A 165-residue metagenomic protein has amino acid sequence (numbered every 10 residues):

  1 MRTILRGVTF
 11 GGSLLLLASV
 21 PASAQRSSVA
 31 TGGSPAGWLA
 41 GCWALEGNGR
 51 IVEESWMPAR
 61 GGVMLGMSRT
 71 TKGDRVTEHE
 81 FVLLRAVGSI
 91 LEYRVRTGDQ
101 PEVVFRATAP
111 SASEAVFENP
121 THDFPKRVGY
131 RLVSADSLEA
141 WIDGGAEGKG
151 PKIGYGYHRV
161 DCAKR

Functional and structural regions predicted by a protein language model:
M1-R6: Positively charged n-region of N-terminal signal peptides that target proteins for export
V8-S19: Bacterial N-terminal signal peptides
V20-A24: Sec/Tat signal peptide C-region and signal peptidase I cleavage site
Q25-R26, E102-A107, A112, S137-E139 (+1 more regions): Edge beta-strand at a domain terminus
R26-A30, L39-A40, L45-T121: Central antiparallel beta-sheet cores of small beta-barrel/beta-sandwich binding domains
E53, R127, G154: Short hydrophobic/aromatic beta-strand element in the GNAT-like acyltransferase core that lines or flanks the acyl-donor
F117-N119, D123, V128-L132, A140-D143: Well-ordered alpha/beta subsegment
